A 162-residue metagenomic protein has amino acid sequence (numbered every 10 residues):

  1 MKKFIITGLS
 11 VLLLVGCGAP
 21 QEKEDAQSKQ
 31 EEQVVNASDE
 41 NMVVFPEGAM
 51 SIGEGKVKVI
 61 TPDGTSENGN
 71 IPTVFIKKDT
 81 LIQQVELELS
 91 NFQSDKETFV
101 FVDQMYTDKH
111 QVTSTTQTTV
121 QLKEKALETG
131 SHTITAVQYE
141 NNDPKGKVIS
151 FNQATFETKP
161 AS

Functional and structural regions predicted by a protein language model:
I6, G18-F75: N-terminal, intrinsically disordered, polar/charged segments of Gram-positive cell-envelope systems that serve as
L13-G16: C-terminal motif of bacterial Sec signal peptides marking the signal peptidase cleavage site
I82-S90: Short edge beta-strand/loop segments characteristic of extracellular beta-sandwich folds
N91-K96: Short proline/glycine-enriched turn/loop motifs at strand-loop junctions of beta-rich domains
D108-T116: Short beta-strand segments within Ig-like beta-sandwich modules, predominantly Fibronectin type-III
K123-S131: Surface-exposed, short loops/turns at beta-strand junctions within beta-sandwich domains
Y139-K147: Short acidic/polar inter-strand loop motif in beta-rich domains
G146-S162: Short beta-strand elements
